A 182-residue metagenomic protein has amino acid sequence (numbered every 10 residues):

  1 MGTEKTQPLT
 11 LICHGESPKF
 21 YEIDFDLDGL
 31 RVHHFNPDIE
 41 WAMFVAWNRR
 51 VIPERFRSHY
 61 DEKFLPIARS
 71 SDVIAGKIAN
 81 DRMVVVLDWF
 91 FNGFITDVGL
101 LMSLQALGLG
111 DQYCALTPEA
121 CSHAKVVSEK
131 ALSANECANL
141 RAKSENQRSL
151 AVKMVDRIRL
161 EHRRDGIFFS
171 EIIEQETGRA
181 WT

Functional and structural regions predicted by a protein language model:
M1-C13: Extended catalytic/binding region for NAD+/ADP-ribose chemistry, centered on the ART fold
H14-K19, L27-T182: Conserved NAD+-utilizing ADP-ribose enzyme module
E22: Surface-exposed, glycine/proline- and aromatic-rich loop segments on solvent-exposed faces across compartments
